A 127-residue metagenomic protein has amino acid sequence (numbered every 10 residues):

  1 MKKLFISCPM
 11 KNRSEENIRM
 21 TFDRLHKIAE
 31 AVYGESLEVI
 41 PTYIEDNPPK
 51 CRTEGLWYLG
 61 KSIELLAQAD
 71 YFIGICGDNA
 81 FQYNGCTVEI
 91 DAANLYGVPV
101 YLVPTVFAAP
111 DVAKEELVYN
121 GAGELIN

Functional and structural regions predicted by a protein language model:
M1-N127: Conserved catalytic or regulatory cores that recognize and/or transform ribose-phosphate-containing ligands
